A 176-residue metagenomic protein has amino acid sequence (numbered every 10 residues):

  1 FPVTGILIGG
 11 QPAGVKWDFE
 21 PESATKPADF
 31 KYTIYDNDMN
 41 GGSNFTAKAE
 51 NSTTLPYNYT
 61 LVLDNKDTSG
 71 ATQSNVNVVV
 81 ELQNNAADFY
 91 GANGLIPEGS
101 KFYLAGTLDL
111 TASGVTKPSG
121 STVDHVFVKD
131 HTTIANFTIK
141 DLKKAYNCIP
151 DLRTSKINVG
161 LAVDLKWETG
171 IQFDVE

Functional and structural regions predicted by a protein language model:
F1-K129, Q172-E176: Tryptophan-paired
F127, H131, N136-E176: Intrinsically disordered, low-complexity repeat and linker tracts
